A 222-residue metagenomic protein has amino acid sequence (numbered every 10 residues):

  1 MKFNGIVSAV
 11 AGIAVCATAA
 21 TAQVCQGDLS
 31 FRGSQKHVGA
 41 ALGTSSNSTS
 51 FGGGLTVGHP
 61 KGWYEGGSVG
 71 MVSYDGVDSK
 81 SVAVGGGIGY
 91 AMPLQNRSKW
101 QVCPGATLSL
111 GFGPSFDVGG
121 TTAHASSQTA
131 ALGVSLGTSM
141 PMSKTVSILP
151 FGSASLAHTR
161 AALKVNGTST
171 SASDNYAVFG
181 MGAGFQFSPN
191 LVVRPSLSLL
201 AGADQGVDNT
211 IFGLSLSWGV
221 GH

Functional and structural regions predicted by a protein language model:
M1-G5: Positively charged n-region of N-terminal signal peptides that target proteins for export
S8-A17: Bacterial N-terminal signal peptides
A20-D75, H222: Short glycine/proline- and aromatic-enriched beta-strand/turn motifs that initiate or cap beta-hairpins
A40-T44, L55, G67-M71, G86 (+3 more regions): Transmembrane beta-barrel strands of outer-membrane/channel proteins
A41-G53, M71-V84, K144, S173-D174 (+1 more regions): Solvent-exposed loop/turn segments connecting transmembrane beta-strands in outer-membrane beta-barrel proteins
G62-Y64, K99-Q101, S147-L149, V192: Membrane-spanning beta-strand positions in outer-membrane beta-barrel proteins
G67-T107: Mid-chain, structured segments of secreted extracytoplasmic proteins
M92, L110-H222: Outer-membrane beta-barrel transmembrane domain signature
